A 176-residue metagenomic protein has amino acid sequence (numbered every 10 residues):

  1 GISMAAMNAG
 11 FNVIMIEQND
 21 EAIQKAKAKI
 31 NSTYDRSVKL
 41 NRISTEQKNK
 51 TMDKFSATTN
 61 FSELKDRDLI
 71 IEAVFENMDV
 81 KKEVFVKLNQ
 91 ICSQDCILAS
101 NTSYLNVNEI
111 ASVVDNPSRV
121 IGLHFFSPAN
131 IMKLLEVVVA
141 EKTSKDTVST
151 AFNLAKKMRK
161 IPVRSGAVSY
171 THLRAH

Functional and structural regions predicted by a protein language model:
G1-T33, S56: NAD(P)+-binding Rossmann beta1-loop-alpha1 motif at the extreme N-terminus of oxidoreductases
A6, K27, N31-V38, I71 (+4 more regions): Structural signal for hydrophobic packing residues in well-ordered secondary-structure cores of soluble enzyme domains
F11, N116, V137-V168: Internal alpha-helical scaffold of NAD(P)-dependent oxidoreductase catalytic cores
K39-I97, L105-N108: Rossmann-like NAD(P)-binding element
L69, N130-L134: Gly-rich Lys/Arg/Thr-decorated short loops/hinges at beta-loop-alpha junctions or inter-strand turns that position
V84-A129, E141-S144, V148: Rossmann-fold NAD(P)-binding glycine/threonine-rich loop
T171-H176: Conserved small/polar residues in nucleotide/adenosyl-binding loops
